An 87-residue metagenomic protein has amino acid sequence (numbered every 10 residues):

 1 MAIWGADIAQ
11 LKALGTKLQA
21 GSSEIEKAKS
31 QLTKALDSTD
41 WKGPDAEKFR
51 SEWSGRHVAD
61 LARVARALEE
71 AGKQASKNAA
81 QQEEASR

Functional and structural regions predicted by a protein language model:
M1-R87: N-terminal secretion-targeting helices of virulence/extracellular proteins, encompassing both classical Sec signal
